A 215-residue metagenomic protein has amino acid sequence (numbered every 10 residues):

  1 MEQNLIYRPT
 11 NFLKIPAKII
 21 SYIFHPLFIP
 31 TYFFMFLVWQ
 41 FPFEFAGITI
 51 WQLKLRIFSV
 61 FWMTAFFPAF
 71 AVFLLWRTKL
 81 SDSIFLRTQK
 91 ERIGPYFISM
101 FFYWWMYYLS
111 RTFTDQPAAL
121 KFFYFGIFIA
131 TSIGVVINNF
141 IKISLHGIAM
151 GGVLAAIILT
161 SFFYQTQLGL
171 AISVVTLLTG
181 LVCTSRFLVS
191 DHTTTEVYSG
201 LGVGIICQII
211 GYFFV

Functional and structural regions predicted by a protein language model:
M1-A17: Short, Lys/Arg-rich, polar N-terminal cytosolic tail immediately upstream of the first transmembrane signal-anchor
I20, S83-I98: Juxtamembrane helix-capping/reentrant segments at transmembrane boundaries
S21-F41: The first (N-terminal) embedded transmembrane alpha-helix
F34-R56, Y107-K121, I158-L170, I209-V215: Helix-coil boundary and interhelical linker segments in multi-pass alpha-helical membrane proteins
R56-P68, P95, S99-F102, G126 (+5 more regions): Alpha-helical transmembrane segments in multi-pass membrane proteins
R77-K90, T112-A118, D191-T195: Membrane-interface helix-boundary motifs at transmembrane edges
P95-T114, I137-N139, I143: C-terminal halves and exits of single transmembrane alpha-helices
L120-V215: Membrane-embedded catalytic cores of phosphoryl/pyrophosphoryl-handling enzymes
